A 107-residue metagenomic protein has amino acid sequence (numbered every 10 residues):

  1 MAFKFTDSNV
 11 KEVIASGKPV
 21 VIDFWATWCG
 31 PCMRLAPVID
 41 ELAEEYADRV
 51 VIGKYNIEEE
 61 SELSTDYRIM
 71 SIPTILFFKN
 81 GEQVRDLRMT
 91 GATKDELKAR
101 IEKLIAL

Functional and structural regions predicted by a protein language model:
F3-P19: A short beta-strand-turn-helix
K4-F5, F24, A36-A43, A47-E62: Thiol-based oxidoreductase modules, predominantly thioredoxin-like and allied folds used for disulfide exchange
E12, E59-L63, D95: Short loop/turn elements that flank and shape the SAM/SAH-binding pocket of Class I
G17-K18, W25-W28, S71: Short pre-active-site segment immediately N-terminal to redox-active cysteine/selenocysteine motifs in thiol-based
D23-W25, F77: Structural cue for short, hydrophobic secondary-structure segments
C29-C32, I75: The canonical Cys-X-X-Cys-His
Y67-L76: Structural micro-motif
F77-L107: Non-catalytic, surface beta->alpha helical segment in thiol-disulfide oxidoreductase systems
